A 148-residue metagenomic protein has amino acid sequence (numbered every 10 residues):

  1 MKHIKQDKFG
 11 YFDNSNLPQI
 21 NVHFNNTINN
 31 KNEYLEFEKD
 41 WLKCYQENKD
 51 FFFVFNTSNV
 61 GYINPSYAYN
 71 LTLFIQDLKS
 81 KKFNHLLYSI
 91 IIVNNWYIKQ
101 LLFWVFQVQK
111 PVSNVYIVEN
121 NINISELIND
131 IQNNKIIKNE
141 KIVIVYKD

Functional and structural regions predicted by a protein language model:
M1-D148: Amphipathic, Lys/Arg-enriched alpha-helical "gate/interface" segment within cytosolic domains that mediates
